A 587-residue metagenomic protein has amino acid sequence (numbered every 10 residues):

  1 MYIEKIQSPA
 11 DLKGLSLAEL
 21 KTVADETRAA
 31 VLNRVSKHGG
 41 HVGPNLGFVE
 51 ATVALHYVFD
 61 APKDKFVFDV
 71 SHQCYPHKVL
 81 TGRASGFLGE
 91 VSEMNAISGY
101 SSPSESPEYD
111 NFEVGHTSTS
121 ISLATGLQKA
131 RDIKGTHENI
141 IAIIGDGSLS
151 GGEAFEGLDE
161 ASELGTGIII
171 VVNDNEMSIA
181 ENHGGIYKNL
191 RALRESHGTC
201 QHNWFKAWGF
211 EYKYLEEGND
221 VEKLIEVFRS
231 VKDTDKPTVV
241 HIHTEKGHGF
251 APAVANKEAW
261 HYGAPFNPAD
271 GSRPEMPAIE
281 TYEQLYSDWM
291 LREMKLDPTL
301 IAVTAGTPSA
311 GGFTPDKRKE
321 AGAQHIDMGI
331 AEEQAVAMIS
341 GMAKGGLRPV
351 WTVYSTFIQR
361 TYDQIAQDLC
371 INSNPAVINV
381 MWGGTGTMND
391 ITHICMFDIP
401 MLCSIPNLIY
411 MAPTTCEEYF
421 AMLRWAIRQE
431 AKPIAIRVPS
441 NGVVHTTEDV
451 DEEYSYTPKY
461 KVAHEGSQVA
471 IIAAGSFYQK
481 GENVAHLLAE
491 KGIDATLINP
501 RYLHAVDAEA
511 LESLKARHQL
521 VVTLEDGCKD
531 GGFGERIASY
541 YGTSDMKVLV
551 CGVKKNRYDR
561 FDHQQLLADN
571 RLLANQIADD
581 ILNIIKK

Functional and structural regions predicted by a protein language model:
M1-R34, P252-P268: Cofactor-/ligand-binding subdomain signature composed of acidic, glycine-rich, tryptophan-containing flexible loops
A29-S36, A96-E113, G135-I141, T314-M328 (+3 more regions): Glycine/charged-rich beta-loop-alpha catalytic/anionic-binding loops adjacent to active sites
H41-L164, L300, A305, T314-P315: Cofactor-binding active-site loop characterized by glycine-rich and histidine/acidic residues
D64, F250-Q359, Q364-N374, I472-G475: Non-catalytic terminal/interface segments that mediate subunit docking, oligomerization, and allosteric communication
V70-Y75, I144-G151, V172-S178, G218-N219 (+10 more regions): Acidic, glycine-rich active-site loops and adjacent beta-strand->loop/helix elements that engage anionic groups
F87-I97, E163-M177, C370-W382: A glycine-rich helix N-cap at a beta->alpha junction
D110-F266, S272-I279, E283-D288, L408-H518: Glycine-rich ThDP/TPP pyrophosphate-binding loop and its adjacent helix/strand module within ThDP-dependent enzymes
P265-A269, R273-A278, T387-N389, I409 (+1 more regions): Peripheral docking tails and interdomain loops at the edges of cofactor- or intermediate-handling domains
